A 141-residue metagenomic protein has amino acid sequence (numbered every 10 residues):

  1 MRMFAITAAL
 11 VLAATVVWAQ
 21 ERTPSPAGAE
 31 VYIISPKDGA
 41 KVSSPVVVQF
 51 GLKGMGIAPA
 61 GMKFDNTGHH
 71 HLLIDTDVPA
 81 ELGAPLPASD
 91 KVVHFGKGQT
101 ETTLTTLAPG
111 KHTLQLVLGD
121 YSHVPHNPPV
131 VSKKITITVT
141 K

Functional and structural regions predicted by a protein language model:
F4-A13: Sec-dependent N-terminal signal peptides
A14-A19: N-terminal signal peptide c-region/cleavage motif recognized by signal peptidases
E21-S43: Short, compositionally biased P/S/T/A/G/V-rich stretches that sit at domain boundaries
P24, G39, P45-K53, I57-K141: Long, low-complexity serine/threonine/glycine- and acidic-rich segments characteristic of extracellular
